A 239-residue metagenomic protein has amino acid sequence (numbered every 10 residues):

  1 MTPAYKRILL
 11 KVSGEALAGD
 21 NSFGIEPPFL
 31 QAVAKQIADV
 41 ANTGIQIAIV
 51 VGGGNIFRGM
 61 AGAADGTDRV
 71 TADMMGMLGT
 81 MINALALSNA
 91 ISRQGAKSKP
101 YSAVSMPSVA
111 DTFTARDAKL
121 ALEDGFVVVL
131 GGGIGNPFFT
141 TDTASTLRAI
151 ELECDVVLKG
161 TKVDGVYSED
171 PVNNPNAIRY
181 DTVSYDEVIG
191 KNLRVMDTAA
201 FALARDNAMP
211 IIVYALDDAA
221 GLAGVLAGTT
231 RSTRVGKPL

Functional and structural regions predicted by a protein language model:
M1-L239: C-terminal catalytic "cap/lid" subdomain
